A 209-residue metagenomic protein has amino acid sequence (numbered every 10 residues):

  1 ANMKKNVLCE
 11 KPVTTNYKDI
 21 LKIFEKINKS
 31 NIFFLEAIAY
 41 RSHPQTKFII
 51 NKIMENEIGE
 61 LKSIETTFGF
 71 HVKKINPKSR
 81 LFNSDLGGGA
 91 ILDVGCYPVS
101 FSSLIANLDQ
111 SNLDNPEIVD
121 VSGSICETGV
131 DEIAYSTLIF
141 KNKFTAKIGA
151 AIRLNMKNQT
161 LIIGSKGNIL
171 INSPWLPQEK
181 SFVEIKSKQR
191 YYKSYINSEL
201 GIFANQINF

Functional and structural regions predicted by a protein language model:
A1-R41: Beta-strand-loop-alpha-helix segment that lines the small-molecule cofactor/substrate pocket of alpha/beta enzymes
K4, K78-D85, S187-K193: Short glycine/proline- and charge-enriched loop/turn segments that cap or connect secondary-structure elements
Y40-E117: Predominantly a Rossmann-like dinucleotide-binding segment in NAD(P)-dependent oxidoreductases
D85-L92, S124-E127, I152, S198: Glycine-rich "substrate-gating" loop/helix at the edge of Rossmann-like oxidoreductase active sites
S100-P177, I207-F209: Contiguous beta-strand/loop segments that form the cofactor/metal-binding neighborhood of enzyme cores
T160, Q178-Q189: Short polybasic amphipathic segments
P177-E179, R190-F209: C-terminal helical cap and adjacent loop that interface with cofactors, partners, or active-site loops
